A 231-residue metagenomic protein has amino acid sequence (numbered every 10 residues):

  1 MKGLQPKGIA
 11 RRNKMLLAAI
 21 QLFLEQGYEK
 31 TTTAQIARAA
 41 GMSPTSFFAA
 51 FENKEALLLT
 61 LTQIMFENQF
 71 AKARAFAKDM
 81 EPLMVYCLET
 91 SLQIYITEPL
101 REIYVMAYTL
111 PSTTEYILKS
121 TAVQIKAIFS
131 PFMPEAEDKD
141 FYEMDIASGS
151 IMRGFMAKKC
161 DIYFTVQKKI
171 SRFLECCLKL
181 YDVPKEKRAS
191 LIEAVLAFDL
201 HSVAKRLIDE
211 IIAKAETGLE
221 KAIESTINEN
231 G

Functional and structural regions predicted by a protein language model:
M1-L4, S43: Short, Lys/Arg-enriched N-terminal segment that forms or immediately precedes the first helix of a structured domain
L4-R11: Short, Lys/Arg-enriched anionic-surface-contact patches
K14, A18, L22-A56, T60: Helix-turn-helix
K14, A18-Q26, N68, K72 (+2 more regions): Solvent-exposed, amphipathic alpha-helical segments
T60, A71-I103, T113, K119-K126: Hydrophobic alpha-helical connector segments
Y104-T109, E186-S190: Short, hydrophobic secondary-structure boundary micro-motifs
T109-C160, F164-E175: Amphipathic alpha-helical packing segments from all-alpha helical-bundle domains
S130, P134-E135, D161-G231: C-terminal peripheral helix-coil segments that are non-catalytic and often amphipathic
